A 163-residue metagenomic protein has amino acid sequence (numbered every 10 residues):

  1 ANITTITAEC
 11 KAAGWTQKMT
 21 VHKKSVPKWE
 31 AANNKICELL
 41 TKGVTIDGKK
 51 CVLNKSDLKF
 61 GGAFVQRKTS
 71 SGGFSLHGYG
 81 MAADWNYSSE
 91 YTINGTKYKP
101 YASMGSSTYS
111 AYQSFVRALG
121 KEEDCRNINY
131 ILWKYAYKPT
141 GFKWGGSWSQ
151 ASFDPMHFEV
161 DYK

Functional and structural regions predicted by a protein language model:
A1-C10, F60-G72, H77, M81: Cell-wall polysaccharide-cleaving catalytic domain and substrate-binding groove, primarily in peptidoglycan/chitin
A1-D57: Active-site acidic/histidine clusters and adjacent loop/turn architecture that either coordinate catalytic ions
C37-F74, W133-G145: Conserved short secondary-structure elements within globular domains
S71-K163: Catalytic cores and adjacent binding grooves of peptidoglycan-active enzymes
